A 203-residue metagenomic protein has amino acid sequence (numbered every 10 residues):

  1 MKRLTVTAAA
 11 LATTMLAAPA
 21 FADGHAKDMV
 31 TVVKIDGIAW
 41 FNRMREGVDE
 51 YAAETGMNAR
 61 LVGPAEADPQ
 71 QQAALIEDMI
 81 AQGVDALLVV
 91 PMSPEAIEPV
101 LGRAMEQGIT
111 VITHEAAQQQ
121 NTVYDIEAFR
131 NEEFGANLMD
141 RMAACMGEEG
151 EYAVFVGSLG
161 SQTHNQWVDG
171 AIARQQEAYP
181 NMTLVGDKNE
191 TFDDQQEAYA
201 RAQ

Functional and structural regions predicted by a protein language model:
R3-T5, A9, A20-Q203: A residue-level marker of the well-folded mature domains of exported/periplasmic proteins
A9-M15: Hydrophobic helical h-region of N-terminal Sec-dependent signal peptides in bacterial secretory/periplasmic proteins
